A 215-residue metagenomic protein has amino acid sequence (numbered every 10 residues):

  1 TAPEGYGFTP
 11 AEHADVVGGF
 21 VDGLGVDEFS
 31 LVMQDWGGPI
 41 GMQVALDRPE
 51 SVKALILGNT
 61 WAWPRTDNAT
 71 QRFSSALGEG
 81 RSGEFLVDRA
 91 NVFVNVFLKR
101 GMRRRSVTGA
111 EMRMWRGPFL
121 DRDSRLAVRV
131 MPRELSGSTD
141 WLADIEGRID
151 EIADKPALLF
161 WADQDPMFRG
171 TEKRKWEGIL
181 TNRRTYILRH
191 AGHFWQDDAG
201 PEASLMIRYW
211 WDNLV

Functional and structural regions predicted by a protein language model:
T1-Q34, L205: Active-site loop/oxyanion-hole signature of alpha/beta-hydrolase fold enzymes
T1-Y6, T66-N68, G170-T171: Conserved catalytic-core motifs of eukaryotic protein kinase domains, centered on the activation segment
V17, V21, L31-D35, A45 (+8 more regions): Generic structural signal for small/hydrophobic residues in well-ordered secondary structure, especially within
D27-A69: Conserved hydrolase catalytic core segment
T66-D88: A catalytic-pocket lid/entrance helix-loop region that shapes and gates access to the active site across common
T66-N68, D88-E151: Conserved alpha/beta-hydrolase catalytic His-Asp/Glu region
D154-A191: Conserved loop-alpha-helix segment in the C-terminal half of the alpha/beta-hydrolase fold that carries the catalytic
R183-V215: Catalytic active-site module of serine/aspartate enzymes centered on a nucleophile-bearing elbow/loop
